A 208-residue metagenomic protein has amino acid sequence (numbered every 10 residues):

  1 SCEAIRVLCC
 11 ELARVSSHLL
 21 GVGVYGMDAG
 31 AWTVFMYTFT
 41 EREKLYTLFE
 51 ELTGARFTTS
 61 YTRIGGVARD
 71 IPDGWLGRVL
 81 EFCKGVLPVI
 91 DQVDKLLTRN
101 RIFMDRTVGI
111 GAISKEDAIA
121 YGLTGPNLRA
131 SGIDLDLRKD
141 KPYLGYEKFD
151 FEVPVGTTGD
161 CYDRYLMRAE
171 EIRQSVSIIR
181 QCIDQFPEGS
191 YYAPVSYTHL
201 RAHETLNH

Functional and structural regions predicted by a protein language model:
S1-G23, D28, N127, I133-P154: Active-site- and interface-proximal helix/loop "cap" or "latch" segments in soluble metabolic and energy-transducing
R6, M36-F39: Short, charged, amphipathic alpha-helical segments
Y25-Y37, Y46, P194: Glycine-rich cofactor-pocket loops
V34, L48-Y197: Intrinsically disordered, low-complexity regulatory segments
T198-T205: Conserved small/polar residues in nucleotide/adenosyl-binding loops
